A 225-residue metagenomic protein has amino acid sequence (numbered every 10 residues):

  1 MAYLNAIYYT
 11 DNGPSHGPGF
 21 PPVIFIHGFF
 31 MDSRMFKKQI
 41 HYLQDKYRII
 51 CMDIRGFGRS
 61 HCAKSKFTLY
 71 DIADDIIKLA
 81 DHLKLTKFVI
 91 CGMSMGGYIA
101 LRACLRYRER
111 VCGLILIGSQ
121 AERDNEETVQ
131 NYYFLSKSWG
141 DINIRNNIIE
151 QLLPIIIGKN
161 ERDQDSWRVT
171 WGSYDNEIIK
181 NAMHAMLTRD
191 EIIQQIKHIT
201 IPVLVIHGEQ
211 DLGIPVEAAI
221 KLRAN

Functional and structural regions predicted by a protein language model:
Y8-S65, L79: Conserved HGGG/HGGXW glycine-rich cap/lid loop of the alpha/beta-hydrolase fold
H27-F29, F88, G92-G97, G208: Conserved alpha/beta-hydrolase "nucleophile elbow" surrounding the catalytic nucleophile
D53, V89, C112-I115, K197: Residue in the alpha/beta-hydrolase core beta-strand immediately N-terminal to the catalytic nucleophile
Y70-F88: Conserved acidic catalytic loop of the alpha/beta-hydrolase fold
Y98-R106, R110-I142: Flexible "cap/lid" loop of the alpha/beta hydrolase fold
D124-Q130, N143-K197: Conserved alpha/beta-hydrolase catalytic His-Asp/Glu region
I199, V205-H207, D211: Short beta-strand/loop motif that positions the catalytic acidic residue of the alpha/beta-hydrolase fold
L212-A218: Conserved alpha/beta-hydrolase "acid-adjacent" motif
